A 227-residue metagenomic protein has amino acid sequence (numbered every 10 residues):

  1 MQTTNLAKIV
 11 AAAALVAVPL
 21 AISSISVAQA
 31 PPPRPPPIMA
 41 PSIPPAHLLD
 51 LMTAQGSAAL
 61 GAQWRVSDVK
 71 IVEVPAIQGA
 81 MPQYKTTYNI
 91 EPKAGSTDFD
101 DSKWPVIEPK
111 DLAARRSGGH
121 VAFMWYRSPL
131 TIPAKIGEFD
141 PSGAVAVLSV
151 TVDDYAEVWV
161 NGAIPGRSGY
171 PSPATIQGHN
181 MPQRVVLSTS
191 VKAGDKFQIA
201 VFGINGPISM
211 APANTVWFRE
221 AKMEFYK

Functional and structural regions predicted by a protein language model:
Q2-A13: Bacterial N-terminal signal peptides that target proteins for export
A11-S23: Bacterial N-terminal signal peptides
A21-P32: Signal peptide processing junction and immediate N-terminal pro/mature segment of secreted/exported proteins
P33-E91, W104, L187-K227: An acidic-aromatic loop/edge-strand motif
W104, A122, L130, K135-G162 (+1 more regions): Aromatic-lined ligand-binding clefts that engage carbohydrates, nucleic acids, or primary amines
A113-G119, R127-P129, P173, V186-V191: Beta-strand-rich interaction surfaces with strong enrichment in secreted/lumenal proteins
V121, P141, G178-N180, V191-G194: Surface-exposed coil/turn segments at beta-strand junctions on protein surfaces, enriched
V160-R184: Solvent-exposed beta-strand/loop surfaces of large extracellular or lumenal domains
